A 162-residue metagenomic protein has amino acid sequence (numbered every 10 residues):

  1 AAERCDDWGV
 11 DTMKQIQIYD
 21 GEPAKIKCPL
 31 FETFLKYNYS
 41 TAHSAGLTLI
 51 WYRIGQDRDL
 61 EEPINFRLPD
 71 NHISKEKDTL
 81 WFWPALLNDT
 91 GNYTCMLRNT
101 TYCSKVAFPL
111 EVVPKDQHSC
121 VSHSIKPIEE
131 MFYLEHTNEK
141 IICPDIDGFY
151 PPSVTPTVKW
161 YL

Functional and structural regions predicted by a protein language model:
A1, A42, N92-Q117, S153-P156: Extracellular/luminal immunoglobulin-like beta-sandwich modules
R4-D6, P29-P69, G148-L162: N-terminal V-set
C5-T12, D116-I128: Proline-enriched interdomain boundary motifs that mark the N-terminal boundary and often initiate the first structured
M13-I18, F66-T101, E129-Y133: Extracellular beta-strand/loop-rich beta-sandwich domains predominantly from IgSF
Y19-K25, V113, Y133-K140: Solvent-exposed, conformationally flexible loop/turn segments
A24-I26, D89-M96, E139-I141: Conserved Ig-like domain signature around the intradomain disulfide
F31, M96-T100, I146: Beta-strand-rich extracellular modules
C103, A107-P109, S119-L162: Solenoidal tandem-repeat scaffolds enriched in leucines and small polar residues
